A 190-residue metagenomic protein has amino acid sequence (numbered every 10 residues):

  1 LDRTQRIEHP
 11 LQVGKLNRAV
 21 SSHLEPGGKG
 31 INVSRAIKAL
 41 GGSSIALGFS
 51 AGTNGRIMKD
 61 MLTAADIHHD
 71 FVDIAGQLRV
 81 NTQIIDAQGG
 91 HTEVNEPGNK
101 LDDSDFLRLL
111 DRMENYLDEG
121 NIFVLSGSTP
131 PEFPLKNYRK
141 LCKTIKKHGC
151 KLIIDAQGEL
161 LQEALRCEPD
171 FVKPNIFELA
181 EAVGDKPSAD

Functional and structural regions predicted by a protein language model:
L1, F49-G52, I74, A87 (+2 more regions): Cofactor-binding loop segments of dinucleotide-utilizing enzymes, especially the Rossmann-like FAD- and NAD(P)+-binding
L1-V13: Positively charged, low-complexity intrinsically disordered leader regions
R18-L78: Substrate-binding N-lobe of the ribokinase-like
I84-E119: Conserved phosphate-binding/catalytic loop of the ribokinase/pfkB sugar-kinase fold
E93-N95, G120-S128, D155, K173-I176: Short beta-strands and strand-loop turn motifs
N99-D102, T129-F133, L160-Q162, E181: Short, small-residue-enriched loops and turns at beta-alpha junctions that line or gate enzyme active sites
L117-I122, E168: Short acidic/histidine-rich motifs immediately flanking catalytic phosphotransfer sites in two-component signaling
K136-D190: Conserved phosphate/ATP/ADP-binding segment of small-molecule kinases
